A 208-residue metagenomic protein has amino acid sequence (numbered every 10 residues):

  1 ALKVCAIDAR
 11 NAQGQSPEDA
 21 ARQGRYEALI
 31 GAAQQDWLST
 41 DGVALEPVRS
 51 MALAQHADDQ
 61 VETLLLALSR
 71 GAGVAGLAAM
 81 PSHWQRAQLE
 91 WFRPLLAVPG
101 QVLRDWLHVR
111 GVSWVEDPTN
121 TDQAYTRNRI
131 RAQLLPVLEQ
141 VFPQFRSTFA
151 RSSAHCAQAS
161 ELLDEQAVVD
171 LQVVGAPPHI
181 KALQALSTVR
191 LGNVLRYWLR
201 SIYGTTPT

Functional and structural regions predicted by a protein language model:
A1-P136: Core alpha/beta nucleotide-donor-binding catalytic domains of modification enzymes
A6-N11, G24, W84-Q88, A150-T208: AMP-forming adenylation/ATP pyrophosphatase catalytic core
D36, V141, I202-T206: Solvent-exposed amphipathic alpha-helical surface segments
P118, L138, L199-Y203: Short amphipathic alpha-helical interaction patches enriched in hydrophobic/aromatic residues with interspersed Lys/Arg
N120-N128, T148-A157: Internal, active-site/partner-interface "lid" segment
Q133, V137-R146: Conserved anion/nucleotide-ligand pocket segment
